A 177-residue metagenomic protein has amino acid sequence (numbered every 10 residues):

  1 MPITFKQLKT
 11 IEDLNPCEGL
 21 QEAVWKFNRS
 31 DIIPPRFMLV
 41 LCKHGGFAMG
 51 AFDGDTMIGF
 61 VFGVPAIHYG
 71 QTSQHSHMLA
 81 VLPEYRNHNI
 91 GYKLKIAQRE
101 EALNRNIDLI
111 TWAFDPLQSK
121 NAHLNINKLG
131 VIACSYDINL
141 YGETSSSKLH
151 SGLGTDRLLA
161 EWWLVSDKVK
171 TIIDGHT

Functional and structural regions predicted by a protein language model:
I3-P83, D115, D137: A conserved beta-strand-loop-helix scaffold within acyl/acetyltransferase catalytic domains
V81, N87-A102, N121: Conserved acetyl-CoA-binding loop-helix of GNAT-fold acetyltransferases
Y92, I107, A122-H123, D156 (+1 more regions): WD40 beta-propeller repeat blades
A102-D115: Conserved GNAT acetyl-CoA-binding A-motif
A113, H123, N127-S147: Conserved catalytic-core motifs of GNAT/GCN5-like acyltransferases
N139-I173: C-terminal "cap" of GNAT-fold acetyltransferases
H176-T177: Non-catalytic interaction/regulatory modules that flank or connect domains
